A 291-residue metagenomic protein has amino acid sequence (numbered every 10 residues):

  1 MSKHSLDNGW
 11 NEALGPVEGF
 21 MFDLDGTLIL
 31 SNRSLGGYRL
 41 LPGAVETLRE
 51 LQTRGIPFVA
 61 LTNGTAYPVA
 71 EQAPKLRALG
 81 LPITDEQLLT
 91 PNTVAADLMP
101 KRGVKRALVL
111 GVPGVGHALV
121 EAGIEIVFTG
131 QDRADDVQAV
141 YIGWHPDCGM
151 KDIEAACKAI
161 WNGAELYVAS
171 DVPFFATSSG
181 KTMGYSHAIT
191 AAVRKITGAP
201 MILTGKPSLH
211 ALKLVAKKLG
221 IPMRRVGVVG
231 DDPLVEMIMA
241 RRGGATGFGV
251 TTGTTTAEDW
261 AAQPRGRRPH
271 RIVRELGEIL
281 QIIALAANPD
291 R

Functional and structural regions predicted by a protein language model:
S2-I56, Y67-L89, A96-R291: Asp-based, Mg2+/Mn2+-dependent phosphohydrolase catalytic module
